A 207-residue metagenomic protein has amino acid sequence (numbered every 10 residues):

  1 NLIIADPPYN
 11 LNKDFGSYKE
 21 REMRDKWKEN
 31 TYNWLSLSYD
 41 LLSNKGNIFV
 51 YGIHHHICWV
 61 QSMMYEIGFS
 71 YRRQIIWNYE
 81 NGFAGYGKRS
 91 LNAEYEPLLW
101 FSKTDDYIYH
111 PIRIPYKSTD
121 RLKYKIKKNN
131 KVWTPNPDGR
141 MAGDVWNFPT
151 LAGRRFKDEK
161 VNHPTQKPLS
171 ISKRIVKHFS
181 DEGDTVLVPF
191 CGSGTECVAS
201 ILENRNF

Functional and structural regions predicted by a protein language model:
N1-F207: Core catalytic lobe of class I
